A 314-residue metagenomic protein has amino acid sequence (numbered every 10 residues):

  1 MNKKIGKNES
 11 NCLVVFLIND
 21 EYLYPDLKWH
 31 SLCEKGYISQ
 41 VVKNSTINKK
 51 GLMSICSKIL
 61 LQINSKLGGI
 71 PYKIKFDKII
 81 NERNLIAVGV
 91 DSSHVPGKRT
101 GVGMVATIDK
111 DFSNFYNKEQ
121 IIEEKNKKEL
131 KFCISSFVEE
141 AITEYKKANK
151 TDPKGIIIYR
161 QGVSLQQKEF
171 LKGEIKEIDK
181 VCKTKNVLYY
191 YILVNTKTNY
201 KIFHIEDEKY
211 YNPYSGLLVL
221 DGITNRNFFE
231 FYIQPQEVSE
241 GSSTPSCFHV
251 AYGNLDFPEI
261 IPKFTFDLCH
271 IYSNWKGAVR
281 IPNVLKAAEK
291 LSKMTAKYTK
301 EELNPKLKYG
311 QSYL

Functional and structural regions predicted by a protein language model:
N2-L314: Long, contiguous domain-sized segments
